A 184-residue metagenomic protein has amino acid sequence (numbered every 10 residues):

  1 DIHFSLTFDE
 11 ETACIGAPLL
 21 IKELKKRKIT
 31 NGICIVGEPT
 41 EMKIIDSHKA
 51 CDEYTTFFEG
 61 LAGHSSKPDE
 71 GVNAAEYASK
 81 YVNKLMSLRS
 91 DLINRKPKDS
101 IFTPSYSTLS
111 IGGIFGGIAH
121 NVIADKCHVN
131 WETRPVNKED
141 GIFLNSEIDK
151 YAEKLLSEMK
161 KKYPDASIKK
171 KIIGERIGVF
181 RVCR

Functional and structural regions predicted by a protein language model:
D1-E53: Acidic/histidine-rich catalytic neighborhood of metal-dependent amide-processing enzymes
T55-R184: Metal-dependent amide/peptide-bond hydrolase catalytic core, centered on the "pita-bread" metallohydrolase fold
